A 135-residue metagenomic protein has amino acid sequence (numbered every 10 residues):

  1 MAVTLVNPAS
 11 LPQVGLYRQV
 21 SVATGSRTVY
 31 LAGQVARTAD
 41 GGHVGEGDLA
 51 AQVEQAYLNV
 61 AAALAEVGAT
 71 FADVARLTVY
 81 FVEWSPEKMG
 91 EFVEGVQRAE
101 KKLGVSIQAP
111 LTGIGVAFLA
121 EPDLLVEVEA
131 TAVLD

Functional and structural regions predicted by a protein language model:
M1-L58, A62-A75, F81-D135: N-terminal presequence-like segments and the immediate start of the first folded domain
